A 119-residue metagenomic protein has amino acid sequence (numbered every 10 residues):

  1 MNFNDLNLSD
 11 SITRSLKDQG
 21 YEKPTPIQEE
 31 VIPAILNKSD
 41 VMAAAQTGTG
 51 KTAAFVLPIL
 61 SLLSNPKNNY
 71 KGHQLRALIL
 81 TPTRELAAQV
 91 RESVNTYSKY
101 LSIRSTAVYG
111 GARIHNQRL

Functional and structural regions predicted by a protein language model:
M1-A44: Conserved pre-motif I regulatory segment
D5, D10-Y21, Y70-L119: Conserved nucleic-acid-binding Ia/Ib motif block in the N-terminal RecA-like helicase ATPase lobe
E22, D40, G50-T52, A112-R113: Gly/Ser/Thr-rich beta-alpha loop segments that engage phosphate groups in nucleotides
P24-P26, I32-A34, P58, L75 (+1 more regions): Proline-centered helix-kink/hinge sites
E29-V41, T52-K71, S93-Y97: Walker A/P-loop NTP-binding motif
A43, A53-F55, A77, H115-N116: Basic, gly/Ser/Thr/Pro-rich low-complexity segments located predominantly at protein N termini
A45-T49: The conserved Walker
